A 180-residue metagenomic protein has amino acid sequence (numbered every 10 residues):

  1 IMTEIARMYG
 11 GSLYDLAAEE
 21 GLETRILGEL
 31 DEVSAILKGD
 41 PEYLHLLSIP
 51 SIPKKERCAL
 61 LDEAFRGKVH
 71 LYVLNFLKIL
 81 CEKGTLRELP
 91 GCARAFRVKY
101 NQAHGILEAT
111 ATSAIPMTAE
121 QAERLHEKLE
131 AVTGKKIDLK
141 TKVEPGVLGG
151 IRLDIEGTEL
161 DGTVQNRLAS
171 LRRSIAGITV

Functional and structural regions predicted by a protein language model:
I1-V180: Elongated, mostly alpha-helical coiled-coil "stalk/stator" tethers of large membrane protein machines
